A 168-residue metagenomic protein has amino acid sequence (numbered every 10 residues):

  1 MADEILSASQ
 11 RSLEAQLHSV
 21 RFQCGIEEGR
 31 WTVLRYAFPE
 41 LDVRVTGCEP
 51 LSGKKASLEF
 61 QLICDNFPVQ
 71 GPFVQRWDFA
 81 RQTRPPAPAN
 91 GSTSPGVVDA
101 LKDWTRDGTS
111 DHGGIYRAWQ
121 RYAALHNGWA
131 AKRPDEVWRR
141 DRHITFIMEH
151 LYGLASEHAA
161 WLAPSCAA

Functional and structural regions predicted by a protein language model:
A2-L62: Strand-helix-loop interaction patch of compact alpha/beta domains
E4, F22, T32, D65-P68 (+3 more regions): Residue-level signal for the start and early helices of compact helical domains
L51, Q61-P68, D78-Q82: Compact, well-ordered interaction domains used in eukaryotic information-processing assemblies
K54, V69-F73: Short, solvent-exposed secondary-structure capping/transition elements
P72-A168: Domain-scale recognition of soluble eukaryotic interaction modules
